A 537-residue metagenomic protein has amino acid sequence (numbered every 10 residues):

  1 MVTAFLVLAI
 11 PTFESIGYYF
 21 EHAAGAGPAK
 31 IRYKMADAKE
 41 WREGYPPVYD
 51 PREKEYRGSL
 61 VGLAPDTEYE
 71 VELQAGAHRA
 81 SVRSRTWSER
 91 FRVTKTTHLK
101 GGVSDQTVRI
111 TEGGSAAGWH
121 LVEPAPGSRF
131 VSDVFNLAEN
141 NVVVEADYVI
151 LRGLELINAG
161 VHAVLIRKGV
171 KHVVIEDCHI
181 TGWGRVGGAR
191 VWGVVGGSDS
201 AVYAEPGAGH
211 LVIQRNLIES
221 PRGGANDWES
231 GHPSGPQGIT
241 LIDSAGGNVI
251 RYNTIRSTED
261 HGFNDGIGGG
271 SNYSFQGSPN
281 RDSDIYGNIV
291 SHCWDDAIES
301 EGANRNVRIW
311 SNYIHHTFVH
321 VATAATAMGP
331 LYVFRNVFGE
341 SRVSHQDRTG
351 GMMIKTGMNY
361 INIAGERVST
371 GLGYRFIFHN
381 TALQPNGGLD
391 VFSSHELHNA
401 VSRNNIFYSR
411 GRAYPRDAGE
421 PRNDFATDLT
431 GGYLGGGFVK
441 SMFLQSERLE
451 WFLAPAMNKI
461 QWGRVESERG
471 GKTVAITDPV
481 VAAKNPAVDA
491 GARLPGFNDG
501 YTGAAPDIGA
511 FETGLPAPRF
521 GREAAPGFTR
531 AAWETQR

Functional and structural regions predicted by a protein language model:
E14-Y18: Structural beta-strand segments of beta-rich domains
K30-D66: Recognizes extended acidic, P/S/T-rich segments that occur within or adjacent to Ig-like beta-sandwich modules
G62, S104-L121, V131-V173, V195-G207 (+1 more regions): Extracellular beta-strand-rich solenoid/capping regions of secreted or surface-exposed proteins that bind or remodel
F130, A138, L154, N158-G160 (+19 more regions): Surface-exposed loop/turn segments connecting beta-strands in extracellular beta-rich domains
F135-V142, N158-R167, A189-E205, N226-I242 (+7 more regions): Extracellular beta-strand/beta-solenoid scaffold signature
R308, I314, P330-T477: Predominantly extracellular beta-rich ligand-binding scaffolds that present long acidic/polar faces for carbohydrate
F438-A532: C-terminal accessory segments
